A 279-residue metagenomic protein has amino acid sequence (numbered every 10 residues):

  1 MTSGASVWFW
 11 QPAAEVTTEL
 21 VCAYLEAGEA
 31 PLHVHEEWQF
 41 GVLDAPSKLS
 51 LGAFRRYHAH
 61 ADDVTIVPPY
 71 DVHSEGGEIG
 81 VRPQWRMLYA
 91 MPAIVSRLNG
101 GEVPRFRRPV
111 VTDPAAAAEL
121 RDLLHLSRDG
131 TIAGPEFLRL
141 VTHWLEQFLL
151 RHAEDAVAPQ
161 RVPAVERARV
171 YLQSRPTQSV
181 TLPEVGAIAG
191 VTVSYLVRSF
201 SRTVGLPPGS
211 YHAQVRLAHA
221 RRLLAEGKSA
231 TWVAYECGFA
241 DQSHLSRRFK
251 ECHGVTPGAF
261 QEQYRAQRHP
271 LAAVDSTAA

Functional and structural regions predicted by a protein language model:
G4-R105: N-terminal regulatory/effector-sensing and dimerization cores that precede helix-turn-helix DNA-binding domains
Y24-L25, L150-V157, V197-G205: Short, Lys/Arg-enriched N-terminal segment that forms or immediately precedes the first helix of a structured domain
E36, R161, V165, A213: Short, conserved glycine- and acidic-residue-centered signature motifs in active-site or ligand-binding loops
F40, S179, G227-K228: Residue at a beta-strand N-cap/secondary-structure junction
L88-E102, R107-S174, P183-A187, Y195: An amphipathic alpha-helical interaction segment
Q173, S179-V215, A234-Q263: Basic/polar phosphate-binding segments, predominantly the helix-turn-helix DNA-binding elements of transcriptional
R268-A279: Intrinsically disordered, low-complexity acidic/proline-/asparagine-rich linker or regulatory tail/stalk regions
